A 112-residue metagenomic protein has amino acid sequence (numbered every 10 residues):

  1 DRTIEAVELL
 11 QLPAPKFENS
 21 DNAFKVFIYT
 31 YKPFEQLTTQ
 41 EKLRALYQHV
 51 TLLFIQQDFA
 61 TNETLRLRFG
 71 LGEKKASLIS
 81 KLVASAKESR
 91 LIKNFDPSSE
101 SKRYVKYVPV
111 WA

Functional and structural regions predicted by a protein language model:
D1-A112: C-terminal regulatory or interaction extensions
